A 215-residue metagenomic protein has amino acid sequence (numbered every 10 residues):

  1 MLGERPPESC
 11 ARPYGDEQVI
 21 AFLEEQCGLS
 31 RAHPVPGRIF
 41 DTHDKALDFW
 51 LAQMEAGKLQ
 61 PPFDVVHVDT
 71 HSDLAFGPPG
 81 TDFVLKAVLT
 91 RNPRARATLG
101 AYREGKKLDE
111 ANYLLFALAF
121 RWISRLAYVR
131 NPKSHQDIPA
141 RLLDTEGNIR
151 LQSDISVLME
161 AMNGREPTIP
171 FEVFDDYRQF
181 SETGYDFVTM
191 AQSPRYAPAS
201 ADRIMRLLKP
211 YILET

Functional and structural regions predicted by a protein language model:
L2-T215: Conserved alpha-helical scaffold segments that buttress catalytic/binding sites
